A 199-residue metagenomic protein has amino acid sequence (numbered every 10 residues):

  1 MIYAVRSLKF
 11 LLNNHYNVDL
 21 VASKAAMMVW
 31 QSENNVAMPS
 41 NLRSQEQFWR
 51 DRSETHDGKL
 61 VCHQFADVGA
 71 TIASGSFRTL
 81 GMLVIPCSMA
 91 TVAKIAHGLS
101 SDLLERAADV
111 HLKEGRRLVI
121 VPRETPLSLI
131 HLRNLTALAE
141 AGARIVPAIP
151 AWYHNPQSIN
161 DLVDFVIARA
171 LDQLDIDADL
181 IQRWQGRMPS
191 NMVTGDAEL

Functional and structural regions predicted by a protein language model:
M1-L118, P126-L199: A cross-family phosphate/adenosyl-ligand binding-site feature
